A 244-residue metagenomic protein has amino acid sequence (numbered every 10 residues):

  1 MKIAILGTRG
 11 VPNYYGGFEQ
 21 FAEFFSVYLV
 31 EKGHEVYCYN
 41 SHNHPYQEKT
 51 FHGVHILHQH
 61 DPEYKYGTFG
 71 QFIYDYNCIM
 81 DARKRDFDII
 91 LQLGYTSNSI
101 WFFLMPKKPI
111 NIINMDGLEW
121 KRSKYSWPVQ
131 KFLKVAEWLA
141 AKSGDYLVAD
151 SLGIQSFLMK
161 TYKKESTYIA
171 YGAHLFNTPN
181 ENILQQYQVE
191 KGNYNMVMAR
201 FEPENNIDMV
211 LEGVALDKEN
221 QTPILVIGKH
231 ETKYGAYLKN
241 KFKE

Functional and structural regions predicted by a protein language model:
A4, Q185-D217, L225: Conserved donor-binding/catalytic core segment of Leloir-type glycosyltransferases
T8-Y14, V27-Y66, G153-Q155, M159-T161 (+1 more regions): N-terminal strand-loop element at the rim of the active site of nucleotide-sugar-dependent glycosyltransferases
H44, A173, M198, Q221-Y237: Glycosyltransferase donor-sugar binding loop
G70-R83, F87-D116: An aromatic- and histidine-rich active-site surface loop
M80-R83, V129-L147, S156: Membrane-proximal helix-turn-helix segments that form the acceptor-binding/catalytic region of lipid-linked
K124, G172-K191, A236: Acidic anion/phosphate-binding donor-loop and adjacent secondary structure in glycosyltransferase catalytic cores
I154-H174, Y187-E190: Helix-loop-beta element that forms the nucleotide-linked donor phosphate-binding surface in glycosyltransferases
A236-E244: Nucleotide-activated donor-binding/catalytic signature segment of Leloir-type glycosyltransferases, i.e., the conserved
